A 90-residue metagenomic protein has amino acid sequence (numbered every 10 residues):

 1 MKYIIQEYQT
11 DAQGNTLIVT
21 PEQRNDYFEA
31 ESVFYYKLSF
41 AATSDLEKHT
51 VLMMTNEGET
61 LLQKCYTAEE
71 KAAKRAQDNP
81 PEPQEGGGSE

Functional and structural regions predicted by a protein language model:
M1-V19: Short aromatic-glycine-(Arg/Gly/Cys) micro-motifs in beta-strand/loop hairpins
K2, Q23-D26, T55: A general secondary-structure boundary signal
E7-Y8, P21-E22, Y36, M54: Compositionally biased, intrinsically disordered low-complexity segments
T10-A12, E29, G58, K71: Generic "edge-of-domain/loop-turn" microfeature
N15, R24-K48: A short, charged, amphipathic alpha-helix used as a generic interaction element across diverse proteins
T20-N25, C65-A68: Solvent-exposed serine/threonine-rich low-complexity stretches and specific carbohydrate-binding patches
S39-E90: Short, mixed-charge low-complexity intrinsically disordered segments
